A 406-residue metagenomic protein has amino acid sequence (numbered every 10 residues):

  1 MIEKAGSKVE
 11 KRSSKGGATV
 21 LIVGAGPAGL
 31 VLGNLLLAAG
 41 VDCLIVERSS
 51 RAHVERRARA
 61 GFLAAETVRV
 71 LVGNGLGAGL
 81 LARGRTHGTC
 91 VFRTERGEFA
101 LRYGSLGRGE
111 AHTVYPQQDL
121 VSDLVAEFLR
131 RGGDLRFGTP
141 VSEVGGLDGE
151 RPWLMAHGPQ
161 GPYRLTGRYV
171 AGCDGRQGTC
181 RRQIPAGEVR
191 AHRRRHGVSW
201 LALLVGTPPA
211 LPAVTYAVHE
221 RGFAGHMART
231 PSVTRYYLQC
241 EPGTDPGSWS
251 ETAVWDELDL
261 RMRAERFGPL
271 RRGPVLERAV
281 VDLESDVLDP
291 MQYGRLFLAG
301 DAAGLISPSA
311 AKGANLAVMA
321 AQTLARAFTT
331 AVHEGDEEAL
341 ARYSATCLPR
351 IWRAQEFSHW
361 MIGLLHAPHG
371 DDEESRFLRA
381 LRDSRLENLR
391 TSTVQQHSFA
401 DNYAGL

Functional and structural regions predicted by a protein language model:
M1-V20, L35-A39: Extreme N-terminal leader/targeting segments of oxidoreductases
E3-S14, A311, R326-L406: C-terminal helical "tail/cap" subdomain of flavin- and related membrane-associated enzymes
V23-A38, L124, A279-W360: Conserved mid-domain beta->alpha element of the FAD-binding
L37-R59: Glycine-rich FAD pyrophosphate-binding loop
I45-V46, G172, A217, A299: Generic enzyme active-site microenvironment
R56-R59, A64-R131, Q355-S358: Active-site-adjacent segment of FAD-dependent monooxygenases/related oxidoreductases
A126, G133, E143, G149-A279: Conserved FAD-binding catalytic core of PHBH/FMO-like flavoproteins
G138-S142: Conserved SAM/SAH-binding loop
